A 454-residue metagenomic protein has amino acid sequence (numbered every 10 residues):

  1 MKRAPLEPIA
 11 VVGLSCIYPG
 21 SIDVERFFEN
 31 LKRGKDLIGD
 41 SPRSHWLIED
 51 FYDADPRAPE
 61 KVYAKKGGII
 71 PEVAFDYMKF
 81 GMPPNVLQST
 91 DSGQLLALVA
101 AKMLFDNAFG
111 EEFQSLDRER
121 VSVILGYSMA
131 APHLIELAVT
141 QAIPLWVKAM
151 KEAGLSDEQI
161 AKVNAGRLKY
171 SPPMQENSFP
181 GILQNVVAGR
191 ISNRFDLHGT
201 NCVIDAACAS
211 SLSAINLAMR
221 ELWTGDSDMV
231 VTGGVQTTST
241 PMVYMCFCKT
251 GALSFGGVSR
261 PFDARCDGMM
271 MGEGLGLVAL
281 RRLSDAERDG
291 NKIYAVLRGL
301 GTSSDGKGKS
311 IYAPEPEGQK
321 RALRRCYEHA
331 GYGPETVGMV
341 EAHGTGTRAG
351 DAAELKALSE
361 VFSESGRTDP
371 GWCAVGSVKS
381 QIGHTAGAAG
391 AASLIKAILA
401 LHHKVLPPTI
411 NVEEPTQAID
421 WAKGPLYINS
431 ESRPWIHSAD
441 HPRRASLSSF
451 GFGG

Functional and structural regions predicted by a protein language model:
K2-G453: Condensing-enzyme catalytic core of the thiolase-fold
